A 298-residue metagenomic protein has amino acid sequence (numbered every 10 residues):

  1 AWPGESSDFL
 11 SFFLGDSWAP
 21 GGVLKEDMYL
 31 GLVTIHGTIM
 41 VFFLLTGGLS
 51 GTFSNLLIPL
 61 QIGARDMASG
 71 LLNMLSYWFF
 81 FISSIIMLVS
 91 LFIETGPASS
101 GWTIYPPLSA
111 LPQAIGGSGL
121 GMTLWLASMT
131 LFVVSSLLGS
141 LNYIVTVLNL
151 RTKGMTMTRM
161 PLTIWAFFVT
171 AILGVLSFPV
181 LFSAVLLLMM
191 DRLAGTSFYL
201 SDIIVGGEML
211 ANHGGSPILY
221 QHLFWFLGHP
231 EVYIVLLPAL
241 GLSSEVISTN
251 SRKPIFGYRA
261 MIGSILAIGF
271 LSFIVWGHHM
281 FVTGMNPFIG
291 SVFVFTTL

Functional and structural regions predicted by a protein language model:
A1-L298: Membrane-embedded and interfacial regions of multi-pass energy-transducing membrane proteins
